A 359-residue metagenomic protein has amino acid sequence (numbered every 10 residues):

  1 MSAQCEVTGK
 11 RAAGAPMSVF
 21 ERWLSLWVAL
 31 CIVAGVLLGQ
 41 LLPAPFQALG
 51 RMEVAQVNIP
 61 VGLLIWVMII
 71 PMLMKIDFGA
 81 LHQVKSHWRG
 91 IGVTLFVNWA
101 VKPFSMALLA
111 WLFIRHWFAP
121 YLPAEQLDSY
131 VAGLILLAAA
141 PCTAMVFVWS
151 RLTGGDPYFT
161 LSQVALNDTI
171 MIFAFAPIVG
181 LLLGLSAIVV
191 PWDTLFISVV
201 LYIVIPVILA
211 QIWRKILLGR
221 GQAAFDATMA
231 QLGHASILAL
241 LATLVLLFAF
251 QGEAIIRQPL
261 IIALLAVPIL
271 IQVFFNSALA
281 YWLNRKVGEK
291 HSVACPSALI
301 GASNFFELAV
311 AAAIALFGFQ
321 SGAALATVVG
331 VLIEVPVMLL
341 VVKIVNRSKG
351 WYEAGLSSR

Functional and structural regions predicted by a protein language model:
M1-F20: Short, Lys/Arg-rich, polar N-terminal cytosolic tail immediately upstream of the first transmembrane signal-anchor
A15-M106, Y130, W192-Q211, L218-L246 (+6 more regions): Helical membrane-embedded segments and adjacent short helical loop/helix-boundary regions of multi-pass membrane
G35-Q40, K102-A110, A174-L182, L240-A254 (+1 more regions): Hydrophobic alpha-helical transmembrane segments in multi-pass integral membrane proteins
G39, P43, Q47, M74 (+17 more regions): Membrane-water interface at transmembrane helix exits
Q83-G90, I114, S150-F159, L166 (+6 more regions): Juxtamembrane helix-boundary/capping and inter-helix hinge elements in multi-pass membrane proteins
H87-F96, H116-L137, G155-A165, A224-A227 (+3 more regions): The feature identifies polytopic integral membrane transport proteins across all domains of life
F96-S105, L136-M145, F159-G180, V200-P206 (+3 more regions): Membrane-embedded alpha-helical segments of transport systems, primarily multispan ion/solute transporters
W111-V131, G180-D193, F250-I262, A315-A323: Helix-coil boundary and interhelical linker segments in multi-pass alpha-helical membrane proteins
